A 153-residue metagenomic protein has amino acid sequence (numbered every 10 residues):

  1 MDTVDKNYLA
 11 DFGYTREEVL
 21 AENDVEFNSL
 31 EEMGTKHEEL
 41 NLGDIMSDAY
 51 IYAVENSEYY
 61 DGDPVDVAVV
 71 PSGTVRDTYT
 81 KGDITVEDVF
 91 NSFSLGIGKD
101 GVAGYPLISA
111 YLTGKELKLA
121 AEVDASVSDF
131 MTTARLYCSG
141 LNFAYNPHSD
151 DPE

Functional and structural regions predicted by a protein language model:
M1-E153: Solvent-exposed loop/linker segments at secondary-structure transitions that flank or connect catalytic domains
